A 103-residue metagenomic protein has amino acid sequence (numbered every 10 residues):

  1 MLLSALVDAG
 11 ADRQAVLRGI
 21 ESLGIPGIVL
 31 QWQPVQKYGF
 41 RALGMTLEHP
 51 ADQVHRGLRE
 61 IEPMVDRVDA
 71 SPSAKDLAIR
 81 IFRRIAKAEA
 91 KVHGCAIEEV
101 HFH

Functional and structural regions predicted by a protein language model:
M1-A5, F102-H103: Conserved phosphate/anionic-ligand binding catalytic regions in large, soluble enzymes, centered on
D8-G94: Glycine-rich nucleotide/cofactor/substrate-binding loop typically near the N-terminus or early in the first domain
C95-H103: Short, intrinsically disordered, charge-balanced linker/junction segments flanking boundaries in proteins
